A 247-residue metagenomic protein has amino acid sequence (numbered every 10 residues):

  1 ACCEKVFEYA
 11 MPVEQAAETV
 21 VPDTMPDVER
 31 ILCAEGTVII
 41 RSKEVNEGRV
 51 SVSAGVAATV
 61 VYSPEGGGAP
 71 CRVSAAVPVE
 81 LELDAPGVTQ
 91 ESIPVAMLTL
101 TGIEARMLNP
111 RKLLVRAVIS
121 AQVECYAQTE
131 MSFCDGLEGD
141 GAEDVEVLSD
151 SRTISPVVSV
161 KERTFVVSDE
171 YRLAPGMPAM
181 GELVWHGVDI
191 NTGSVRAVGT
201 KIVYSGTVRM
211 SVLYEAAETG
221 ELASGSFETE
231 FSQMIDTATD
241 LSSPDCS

Functional and structural regions predicted by a protein language model:
A1-S247: Viral structural modules
